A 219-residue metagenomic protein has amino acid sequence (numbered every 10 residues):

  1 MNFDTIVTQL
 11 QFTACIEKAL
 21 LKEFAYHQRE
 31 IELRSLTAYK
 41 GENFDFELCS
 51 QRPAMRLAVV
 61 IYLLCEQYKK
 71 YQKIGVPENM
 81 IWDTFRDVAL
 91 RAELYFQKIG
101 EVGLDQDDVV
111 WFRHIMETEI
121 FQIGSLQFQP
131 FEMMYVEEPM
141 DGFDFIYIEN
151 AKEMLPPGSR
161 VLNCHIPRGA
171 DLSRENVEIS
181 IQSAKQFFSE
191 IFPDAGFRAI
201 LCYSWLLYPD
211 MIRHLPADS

Functional and structural regions predicted by a protein language model:
M1-L172, E190-A199, D210-S219: Non-catalytic substrate-recognition and accessory regions of acyl/acetyltransferase enzymes
L172-S189, I200: Conserved acetyl-CoA-binding loop-helix of GNAT-fold acetyltransferases
C202-L207: An acidic- and aromatic-residue-enriched active-site/binding cleft used to recognize and process polar
